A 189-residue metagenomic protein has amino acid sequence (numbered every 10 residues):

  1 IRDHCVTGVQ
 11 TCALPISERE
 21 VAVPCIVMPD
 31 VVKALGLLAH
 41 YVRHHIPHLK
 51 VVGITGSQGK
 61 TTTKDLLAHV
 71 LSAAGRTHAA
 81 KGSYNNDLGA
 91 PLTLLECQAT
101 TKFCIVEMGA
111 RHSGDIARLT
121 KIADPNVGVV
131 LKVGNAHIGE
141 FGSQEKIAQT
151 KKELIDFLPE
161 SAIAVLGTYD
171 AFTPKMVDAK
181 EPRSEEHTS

Functional and structural regions predicted by a protein language model:
I1-C12, E185-H187: Single conserved hydrophobic/aromatic residue that forms the stacking wall/gate of nucleotide- or nucleobase-binding
A13, V23-P24, E160-A164: Short active-site oxyanion
P15-R19, M28-D30, K81: Short beta->alpha connector loops at strand-helix junctions that form conserved, small/polar/Pro-enriched
P15-V21, T168-F172: Short, polar loop motifs at secondary-structure junctions
C25, E145-A148, P182-E185, S189: Adenine nucleotide phosphate-binding catalytic loops in nucleotide-utilizing enzymes
C25-L35: N-terminal pre-Walker A segment at the start of P-loop NTPase domains
K33-T168, F172-E181: Phosphate-binding loop of NTP-binding sites
